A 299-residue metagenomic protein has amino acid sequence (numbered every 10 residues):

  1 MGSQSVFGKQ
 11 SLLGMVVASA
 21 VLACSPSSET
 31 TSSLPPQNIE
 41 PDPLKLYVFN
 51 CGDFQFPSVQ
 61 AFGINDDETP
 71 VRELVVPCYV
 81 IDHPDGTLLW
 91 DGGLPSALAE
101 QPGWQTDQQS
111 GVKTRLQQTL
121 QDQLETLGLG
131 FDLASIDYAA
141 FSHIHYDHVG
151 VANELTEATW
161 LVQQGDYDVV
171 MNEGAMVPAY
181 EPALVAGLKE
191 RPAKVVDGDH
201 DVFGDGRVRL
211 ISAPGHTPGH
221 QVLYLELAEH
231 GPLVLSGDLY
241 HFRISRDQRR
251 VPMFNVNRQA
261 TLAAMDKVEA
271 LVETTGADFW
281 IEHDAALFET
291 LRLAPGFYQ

Functional and structural regions predicted by a protein language model:
M1-L13: Bacterial N-terminal signal peptides that target proteins for export
S11-A23: Bacterial N-terminal signal peptides
S25-Q118, D122, L127, S135 (+3 more regions): Metallo-beta-lactamase
L34-Q37, K113-S135, Q163-S212, A260-G276: Metallo-beta-lactamase
P95-S96, A183-R191, G198-F203, R207-P214 (+2 more regions): Metallo-beta-lactamase
E100-T114, H241-R249, N255, G296-Y298: Active-site gating loops and adjacent loop-to-helix segments of metal-dependent hydrolytic enzymes
A134-D147: Metallo-beta-lactamase
E154-T156: Short, conserved loop/helix-junction motifs that constitute active-site signature segments in enzyme catalytic cores
